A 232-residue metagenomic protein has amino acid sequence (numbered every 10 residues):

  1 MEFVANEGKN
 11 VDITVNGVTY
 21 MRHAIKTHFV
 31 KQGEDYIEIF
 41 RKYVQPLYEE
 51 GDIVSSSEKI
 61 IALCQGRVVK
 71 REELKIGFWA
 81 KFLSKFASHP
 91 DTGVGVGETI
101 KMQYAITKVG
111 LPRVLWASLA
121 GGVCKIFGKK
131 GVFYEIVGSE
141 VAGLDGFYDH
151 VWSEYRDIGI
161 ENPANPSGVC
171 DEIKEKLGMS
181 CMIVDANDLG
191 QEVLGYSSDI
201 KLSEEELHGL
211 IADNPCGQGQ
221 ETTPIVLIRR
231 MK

Functional and structural regions predicted by a protein language model:
M1-K232: N-terminal and secondary-structure boundary signal
